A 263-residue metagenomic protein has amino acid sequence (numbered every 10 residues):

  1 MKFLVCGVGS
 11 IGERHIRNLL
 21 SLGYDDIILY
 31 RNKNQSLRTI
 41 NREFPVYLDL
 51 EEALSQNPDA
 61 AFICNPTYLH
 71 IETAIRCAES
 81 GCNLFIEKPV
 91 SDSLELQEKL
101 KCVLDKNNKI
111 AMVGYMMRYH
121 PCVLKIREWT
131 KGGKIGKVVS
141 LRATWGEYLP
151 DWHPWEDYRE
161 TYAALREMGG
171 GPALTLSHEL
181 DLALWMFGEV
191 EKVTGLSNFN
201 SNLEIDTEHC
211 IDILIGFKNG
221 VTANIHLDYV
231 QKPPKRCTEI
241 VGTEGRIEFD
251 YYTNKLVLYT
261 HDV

Functional and structural regions predicted by a protein language model:
M1-R42: N-terminal Rossmann-like dinucleotide-binding module
Y24-D25, F44, S80-C82, K106-I110 (+1 more regions): A short helix->loop->beta-strand "cap" motif at the edges of active sites that frequently abuts
N41, V123-K125, P150-D157, I205-E208 (+3 more regions): Short aromatic-enriched loop/helix-cap "lid" or pocket-rim segments at secondary-structure transitions that line
R42-K101: Beta-loop-alpha module in the N-terminal Rossmann-like domain of NAD(P)-dependent dehydrogenases, especially those
I86-E87, A111-V113, F249: Hydrophobic residues in well-ordered beta-strands that form the structural core
Q97-M116, K137-L141: Rossmann-fold dehydrogenase core element
M117-E204: Predominantly a Rossmann-like dinucleotide-binding segment in NAD(P)-dependent oxidoreductases
L174-T175, L180-K255: Contiguous beta-strand/loop segments that form the cofactor/metal-binding neighborhood of enzyme cores
